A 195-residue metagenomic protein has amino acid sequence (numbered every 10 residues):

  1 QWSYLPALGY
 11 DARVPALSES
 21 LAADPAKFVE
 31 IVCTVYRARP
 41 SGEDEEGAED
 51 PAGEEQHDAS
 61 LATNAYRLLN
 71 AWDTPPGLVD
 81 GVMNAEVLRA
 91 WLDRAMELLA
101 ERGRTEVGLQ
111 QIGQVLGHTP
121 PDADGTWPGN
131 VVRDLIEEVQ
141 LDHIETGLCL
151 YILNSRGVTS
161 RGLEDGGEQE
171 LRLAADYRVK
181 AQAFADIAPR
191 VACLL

Functional and structural regions predicted by a protein language model:
Q1-R156: Non-catalytic all-alpha helical scaffold/repeat segments
A95, Y177-A183: Amphipathic alpha-helices of TPR/Sel1-like and other helical repeat/solenoid scaffolds
V115-L116, A175, V191-A192: A generic "functional-site adjacency" signal
V158-Q169, I187-P189: Short, charge/polar-rich alpha-helical segments
G166-R178: Short amphipathic alpha-helical heptad-repeat segments
A183-C193: Charged, low-complexity interaction regions
